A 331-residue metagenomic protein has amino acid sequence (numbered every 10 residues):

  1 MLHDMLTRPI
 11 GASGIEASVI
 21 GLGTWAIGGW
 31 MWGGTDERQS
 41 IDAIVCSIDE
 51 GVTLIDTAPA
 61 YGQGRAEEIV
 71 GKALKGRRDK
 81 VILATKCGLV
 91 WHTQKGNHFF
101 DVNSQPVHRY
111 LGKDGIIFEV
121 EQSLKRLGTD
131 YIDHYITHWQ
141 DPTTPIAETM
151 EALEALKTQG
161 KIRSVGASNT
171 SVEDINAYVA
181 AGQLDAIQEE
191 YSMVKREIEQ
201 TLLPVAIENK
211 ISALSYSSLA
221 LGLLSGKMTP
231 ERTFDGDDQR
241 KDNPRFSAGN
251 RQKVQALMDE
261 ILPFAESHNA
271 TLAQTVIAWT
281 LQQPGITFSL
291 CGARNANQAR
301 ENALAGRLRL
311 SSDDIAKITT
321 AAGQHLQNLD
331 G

Functional and structural regions predicted by a protein language model:
M1-I82: N-terminal binding-site loop/beta-alpha segment at the start of enzyme catalytic domains that lines or forms
A12-M31, A84-P106, I136: N-terminal small/glycine-rich loop or linker at the start of catalytic domains across soluble metabolic enzymes
I15-I20, G51-L54, R77-V81, T129-D133 (+5 more regions): Short, well-ordered coil/turn segments that N-cap beta-strands
L22-T24, T57, T85, H134-T137 (+4 more regions): Conserved beta-strand positions
G34-S47, R109-L127, S171-A177: Short, acidic/polar
S104-G115, K241-R251: A short acidic, glycine-rich active-site loop that binds or catalyzes chemistry on phosphate/adenosine moieties
L124-D141: Active-site groove signature of glycoside hydrolases
Q140-H325, L329-D330: Beta/alpha (TIM)-barrel catalytic core signal, keyed to glycine-rich beta->alpha loops juxtaposed to Asp/Glu that bind
